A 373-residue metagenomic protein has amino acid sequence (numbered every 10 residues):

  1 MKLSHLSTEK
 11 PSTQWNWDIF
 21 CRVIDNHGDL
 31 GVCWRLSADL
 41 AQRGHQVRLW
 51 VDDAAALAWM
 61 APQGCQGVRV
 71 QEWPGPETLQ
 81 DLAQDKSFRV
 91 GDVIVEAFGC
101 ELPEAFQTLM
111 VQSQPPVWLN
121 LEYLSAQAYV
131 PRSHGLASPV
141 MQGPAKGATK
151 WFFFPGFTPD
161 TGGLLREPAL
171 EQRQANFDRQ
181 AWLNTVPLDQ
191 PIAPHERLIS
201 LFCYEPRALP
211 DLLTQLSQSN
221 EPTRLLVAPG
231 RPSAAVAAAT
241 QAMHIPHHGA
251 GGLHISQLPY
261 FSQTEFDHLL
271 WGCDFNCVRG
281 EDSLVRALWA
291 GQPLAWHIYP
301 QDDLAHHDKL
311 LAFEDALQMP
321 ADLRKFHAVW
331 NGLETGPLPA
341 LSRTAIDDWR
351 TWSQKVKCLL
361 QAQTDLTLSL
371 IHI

Functional and structural regions predicted by a protein language model:
I19-L30, F202-R207, F275: Short, glycine-rich nucleotide/cofactor-binding loops
C21-G147, G230: Active-site and donor-binding regions of nucleotide-sugar-utilizing enzymes
C33, I371-I373: Conserved small/polar residues in nucleotide/adenosyl-binding loops
W34-S37, Y260-K309: A donor-sugar binding/catalytic signature common to diverse glycosyltransferases and related nucleotide-sugar
E122-P210: A nucleotide-sugar donor-handling region in carbohydrate enzymes
E167, M319-I371: C-terminal amphipathic helix plus adjacent low-complexity, charged tail appended to glycosyltransferase catalytic
V186, Q190-D267: Donor-nucleotide binding loops and adjacent catalytic segments primarily of GT-B fold Leloir glycosyltransferases
P293-E334: Nucleotide-sugar donor-binding patch of glycosyltransferase catalytic domains
